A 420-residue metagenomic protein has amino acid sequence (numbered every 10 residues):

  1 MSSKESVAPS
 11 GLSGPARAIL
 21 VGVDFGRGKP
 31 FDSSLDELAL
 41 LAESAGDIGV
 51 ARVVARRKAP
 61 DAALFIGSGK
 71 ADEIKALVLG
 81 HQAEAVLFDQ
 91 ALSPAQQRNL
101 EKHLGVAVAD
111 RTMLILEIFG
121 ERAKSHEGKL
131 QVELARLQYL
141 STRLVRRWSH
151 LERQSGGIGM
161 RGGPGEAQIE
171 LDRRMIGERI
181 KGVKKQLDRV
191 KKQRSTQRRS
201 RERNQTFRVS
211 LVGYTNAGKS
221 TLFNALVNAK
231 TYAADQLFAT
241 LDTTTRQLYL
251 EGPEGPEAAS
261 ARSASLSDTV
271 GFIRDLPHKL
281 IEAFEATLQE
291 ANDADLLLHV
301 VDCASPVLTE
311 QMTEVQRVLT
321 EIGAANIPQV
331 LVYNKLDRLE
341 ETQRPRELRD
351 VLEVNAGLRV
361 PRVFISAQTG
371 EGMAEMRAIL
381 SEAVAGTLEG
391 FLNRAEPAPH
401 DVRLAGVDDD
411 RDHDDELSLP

Functional and structural regions predicted by a protein language model:
M1-D24, A39, T142-A217, F223-N224 (+3 more regions): C-terminal-of-GTPase-core extension/linker across diverse P-loop GTPases
M1-L116: N-terminal accessory targeting/assembly segments
S3-S6, K192-R194, R201-F207, A225-S265 (+4 more regions): Switch I (effector-binding) loop of TRAFAC-class P-loop GTPase G-domains
P9-L12, D89-L92, L100-E101, K129 (+7 more regions): Replace "in large, NTP-powered and nucleic-acid-processing enzymes" with "in large, NTP-powered factors and other
L12-S13, V78-G80, L248-S260, S265 (+4 more regions): Conserved catalytic network of the ASCE P-loop NTPase/AAA+ motor domain
D24-P30, R57-L64, Q90-P94, G271-P277 (+3 more regions): Conserved Switch II/interswitch segment of TRAFAC-class P-loop GTPases
T112-L116, L237-F238, Q368: Short, acidic/turn-prone active-site loops that include or flank metal/cofactor- and phosphate-binding residues
M113-V132: Short alpha-helix plus adjacent loop in nuclease-associated cores
